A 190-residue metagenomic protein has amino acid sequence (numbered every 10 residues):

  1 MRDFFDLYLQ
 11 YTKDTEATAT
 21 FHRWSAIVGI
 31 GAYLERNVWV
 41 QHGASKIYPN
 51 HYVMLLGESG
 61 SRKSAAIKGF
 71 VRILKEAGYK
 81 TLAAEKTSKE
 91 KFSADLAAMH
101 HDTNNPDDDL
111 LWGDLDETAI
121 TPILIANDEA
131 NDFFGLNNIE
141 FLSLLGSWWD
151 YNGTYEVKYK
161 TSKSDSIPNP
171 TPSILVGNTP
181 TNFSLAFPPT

Functional and structural regions predicted by a protein language model:
M1-T190: Phosphate-handling catalytic cores of nucleic-acid transaction enzymes
